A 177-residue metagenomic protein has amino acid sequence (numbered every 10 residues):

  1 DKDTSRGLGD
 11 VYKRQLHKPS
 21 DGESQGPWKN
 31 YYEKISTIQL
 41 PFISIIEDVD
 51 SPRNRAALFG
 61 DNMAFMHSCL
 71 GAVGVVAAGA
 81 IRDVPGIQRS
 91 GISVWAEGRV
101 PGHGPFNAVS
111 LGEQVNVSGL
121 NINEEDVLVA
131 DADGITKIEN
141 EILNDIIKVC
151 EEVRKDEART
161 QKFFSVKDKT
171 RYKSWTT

Functional and structural regions predicted by a protein language model:
D1-Y12: Single conserved hydrophobic/aromatic residue that forms the stacking wall/gate of nucleotide- or nucleobase-binding
G9-D10, P41-I45, A72-V76, I92-W95 (+3 more regions): Structural motif
V11, S24-T37: Short, charged beta->alpha transition segments
K13-P19, L40: Long, structured protein-protein interaction/assembly regions in large complexes
E33-G79: Extracellular/luminal Protease-associated
A56-F59, A78-G79, I87-R89, F106-N107 (+1 more regions): A short secondary-structure junction signal
A64-V100: Ligand/cofactor pocket segment of small-molecule handling proteins
E97-K173: Acidic, glycine-rich flexible loop/linker segments
